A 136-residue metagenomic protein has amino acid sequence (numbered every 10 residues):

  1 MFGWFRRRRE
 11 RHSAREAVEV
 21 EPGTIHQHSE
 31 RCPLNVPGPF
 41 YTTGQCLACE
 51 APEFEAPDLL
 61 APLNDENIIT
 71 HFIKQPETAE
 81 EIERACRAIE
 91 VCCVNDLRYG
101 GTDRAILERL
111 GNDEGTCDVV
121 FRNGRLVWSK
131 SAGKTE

Functional and structural regions predicted by a protein language model:
F2-T42, P57-D58, P62-D65, I69-E136: Flanking helices and flexible, charged tails adjoining ferredoxin-like Fe-S electron-transfer domains in multi-subunit
C46-P52: Acidic, low-complexity mobile loops and tails
